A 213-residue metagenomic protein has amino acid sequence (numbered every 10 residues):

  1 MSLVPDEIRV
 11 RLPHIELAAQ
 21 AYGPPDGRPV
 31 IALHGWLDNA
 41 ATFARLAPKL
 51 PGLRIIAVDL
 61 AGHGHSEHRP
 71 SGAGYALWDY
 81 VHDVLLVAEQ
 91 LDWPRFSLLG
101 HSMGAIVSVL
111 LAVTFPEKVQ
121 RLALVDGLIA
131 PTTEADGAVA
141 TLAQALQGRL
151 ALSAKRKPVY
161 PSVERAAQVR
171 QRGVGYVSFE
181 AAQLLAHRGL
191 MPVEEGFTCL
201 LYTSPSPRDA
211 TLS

Functional and structural regions predicted by a protein language model:
M1-V30, P51-L53, W93-P94, I129: Alpha/beta-hydrolase fold catalytic core
Y22-E67: Conserved HGGG/HGGXW glycine-rich cap/lid loop of the alpha/beta-hydrolase fold
F43-A44, S66-G72, T133-D136: Conserved catalytic-core motifs of eukaryotic protein kinase domains, centered on the activation segment
A57-L99: Active-site loop/oxyanion-hole signature of alpha/beta-hydrolase fold enzymes
P94-G137: Conserved hydrolase catalytic core segment
P131-F197: Helix-rich cap/lid subdomain of alpha/beta-hydrolase
Y202-P207: Conserved small/polar residues in nucleotide/adenosyl-binding loops
